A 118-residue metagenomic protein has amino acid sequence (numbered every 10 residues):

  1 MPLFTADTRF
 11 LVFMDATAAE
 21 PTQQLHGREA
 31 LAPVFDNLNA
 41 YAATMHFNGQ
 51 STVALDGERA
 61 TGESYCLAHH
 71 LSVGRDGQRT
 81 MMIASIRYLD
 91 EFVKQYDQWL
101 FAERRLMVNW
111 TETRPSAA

Functional and structural regions predicted by a protein language model:
M1-L67: A solvent-exposed, acidic/Ser-Thr-rich amphipathic alpha-helical stretch
A40-A118: A beta-strand edge to alpha-helix "cap/lid" segment located at domain peripheries
